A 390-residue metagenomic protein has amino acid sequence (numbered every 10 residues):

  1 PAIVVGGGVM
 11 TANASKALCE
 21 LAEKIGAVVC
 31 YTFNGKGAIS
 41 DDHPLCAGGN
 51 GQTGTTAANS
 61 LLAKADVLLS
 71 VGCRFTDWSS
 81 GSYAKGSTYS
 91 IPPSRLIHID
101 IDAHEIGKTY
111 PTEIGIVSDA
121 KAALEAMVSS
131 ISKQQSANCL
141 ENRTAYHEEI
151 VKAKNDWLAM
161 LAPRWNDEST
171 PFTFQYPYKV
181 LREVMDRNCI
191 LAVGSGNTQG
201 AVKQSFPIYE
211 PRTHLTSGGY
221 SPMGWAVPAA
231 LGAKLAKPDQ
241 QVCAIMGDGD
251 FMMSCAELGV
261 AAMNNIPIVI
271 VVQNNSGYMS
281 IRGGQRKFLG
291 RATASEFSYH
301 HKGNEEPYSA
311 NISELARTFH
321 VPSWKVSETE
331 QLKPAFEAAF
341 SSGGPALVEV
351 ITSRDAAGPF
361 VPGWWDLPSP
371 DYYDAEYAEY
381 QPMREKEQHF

Functional and structural regions predicted by a protein language model:
A2, M10-E23: Glycine-rich phosphate/diphosphate-binding loop of Rossmann-like nucleotide-binding domains
G7-M10, G35-K36, C73-T76, G196-T198 (+3 more regions): Short glycine-rich anion-binding loops that position phosphate/pyrophosphate groups of nucleotides and phosphorylated
L18, Q52, N59-K64, T109 (+4 more regions): Thiamine diphosphate
C19-G26, S80-I101, P211-R212, F360-E376: A short, gly/pro- and small-residue-rich
G26-N34, I97-D100, I268-Q273: Short internal beta-strands
G35-E149, F336, F340: Glycine-rich, acidic loop regions that bind phosphate or pyrophosphate groups
V151-A233: Active-site diphosphate/adenylate-binding microenvironment
